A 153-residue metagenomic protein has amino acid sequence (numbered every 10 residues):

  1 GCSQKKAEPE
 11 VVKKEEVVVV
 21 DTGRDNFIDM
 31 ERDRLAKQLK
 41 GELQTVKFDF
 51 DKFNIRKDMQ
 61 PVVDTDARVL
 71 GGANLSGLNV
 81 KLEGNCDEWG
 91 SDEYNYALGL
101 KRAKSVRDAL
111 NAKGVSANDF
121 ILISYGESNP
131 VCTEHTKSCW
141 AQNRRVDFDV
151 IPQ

Functional and structural regions predicted by a protein language model:
S3-K6, M30, R34, Q38-K40 (+2 more regions): Periplasmic OmpA/Pal-like peptidoglycan-binding modules at the C-termini of bacterial envelope proteins
S3-N79, Q153: Periplasmic peptidoglycan-binding/tethering modules of Gram-negative envelope proteins
Q44-T45, V63-L100, F120-C132: Short, surface-exposed beta-strand segments enriched in small/polar/acidic residues
F50, E93, L110: Short, flexible active-site loop motifs that bind/organize anionic cofactors or intermediates
K52, D92, K137: Generic anion/oxyanion-binding catalytic loop in active/binding sites
M59, N95-G99, A103, A141: Short, conserved glycine- and acidic-residue-centered signature motifs in active-site or ligand-binding loops
V62, V69, S105-A112: Structural preference for long, well-ordered alpha-helical segments within the folded cores of structured domains
